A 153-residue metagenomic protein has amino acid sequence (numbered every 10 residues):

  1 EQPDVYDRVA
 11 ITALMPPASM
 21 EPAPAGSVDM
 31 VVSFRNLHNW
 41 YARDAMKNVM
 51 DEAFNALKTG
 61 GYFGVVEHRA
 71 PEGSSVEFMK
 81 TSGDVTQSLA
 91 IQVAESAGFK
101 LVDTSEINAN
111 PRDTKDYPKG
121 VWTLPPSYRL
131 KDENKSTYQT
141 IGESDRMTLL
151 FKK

Functional and structural regions predicted by a protein language model:
E1-M20: S-adenosyl-L-methionine
E21-V31: A short acidic, Gly/Pro-enriched loop at the edge of an enzyme's catalytic core that lines a small-molecule cofactor
V32-N36: A conserved beta-strand element that flanks and buttresses the S-adenosyl-L-methionine
M46-T59: A short glycine-rich, Lys/Arg-flanked "PGG" loop and its adjoining helix->strand segment in the class I
G60-H68: Conserved beta-strand signature within the Rossmann-like core of class I S-adenosyl-L-methionine
G83-T104: Short alpha-helix
A97, N134-K153: C-terminal lobe and adjacent flexible extensions of AdoMet/dcAdoMet transferase-like proteins
S105-S127: Conserved catalytic loop of SAM-dependent methyltransferase domains
